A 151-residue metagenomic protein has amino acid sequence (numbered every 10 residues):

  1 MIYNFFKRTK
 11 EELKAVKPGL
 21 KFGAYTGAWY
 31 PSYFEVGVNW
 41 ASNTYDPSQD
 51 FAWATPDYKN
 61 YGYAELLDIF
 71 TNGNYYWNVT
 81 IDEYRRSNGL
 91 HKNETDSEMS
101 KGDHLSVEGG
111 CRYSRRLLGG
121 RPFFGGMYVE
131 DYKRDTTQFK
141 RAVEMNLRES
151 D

Functional and structural regions predicted by a protein language model:
I2-R134: Glycoside hydrolase catalytic-domain groove-lining segments
Y63-A64, L147-E149: Alpha-helix termination/capping residues and helix-transition junctions
R134-M145, D151: Aromatic-rich peripheral "rim/lid" segments of glycoside hydrolase catalytic domains that contact and position glycan
